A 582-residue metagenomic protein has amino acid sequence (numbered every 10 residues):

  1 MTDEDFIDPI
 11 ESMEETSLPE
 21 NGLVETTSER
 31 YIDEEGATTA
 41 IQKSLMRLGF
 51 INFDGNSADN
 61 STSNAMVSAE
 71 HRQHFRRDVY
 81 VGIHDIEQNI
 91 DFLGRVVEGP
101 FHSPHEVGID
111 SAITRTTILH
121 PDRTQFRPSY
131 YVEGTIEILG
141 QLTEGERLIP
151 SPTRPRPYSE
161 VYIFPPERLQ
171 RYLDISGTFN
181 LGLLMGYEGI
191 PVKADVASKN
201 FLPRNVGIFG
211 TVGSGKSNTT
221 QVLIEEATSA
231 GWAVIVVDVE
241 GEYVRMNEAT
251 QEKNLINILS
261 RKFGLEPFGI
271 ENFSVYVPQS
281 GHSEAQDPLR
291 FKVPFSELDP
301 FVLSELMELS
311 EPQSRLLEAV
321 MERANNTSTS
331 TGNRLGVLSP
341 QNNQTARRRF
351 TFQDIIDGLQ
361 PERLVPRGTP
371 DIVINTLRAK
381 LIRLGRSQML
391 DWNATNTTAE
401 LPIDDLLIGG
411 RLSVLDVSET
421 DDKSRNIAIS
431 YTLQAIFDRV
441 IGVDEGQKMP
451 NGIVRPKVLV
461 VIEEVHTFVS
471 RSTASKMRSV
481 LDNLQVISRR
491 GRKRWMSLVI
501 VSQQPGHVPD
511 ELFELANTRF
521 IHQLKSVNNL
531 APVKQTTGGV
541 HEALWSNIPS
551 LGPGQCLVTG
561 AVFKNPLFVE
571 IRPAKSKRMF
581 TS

Functional and structural regions predicted by a protein language model:
T2, I7-L169: Long, basic/Gly/Ser/Thr-rich N-terminal segments that mediate initial subcellular attachment or targeting
Q125-F126, Q485-K493, S497-E570: Conserved ATP-driven motor cores of ASCE-family P-loop NTPases powering translocation/secretion/packaging/pilus
I136, E144-N205: P-loop NTP-binding catalytic core
T178-V277, D510, V558, T581: Glycine-rich phosphate-binding loop of nucleotide-binding enzymes
V206-G207, S413-L415, V499: Conserved beta-strand position immediately N-terminal to the Walker
V212, D421, P505: The conserved Walker
V237, I462, V501-S502: Hydrophobic residues in beta-strands of the RecA-like P-loop NTPase core, especially within AAA+ ATPase
G241, R245, Q251, F273-V486 (+2 more regions): P-loop NTPase motor domains
